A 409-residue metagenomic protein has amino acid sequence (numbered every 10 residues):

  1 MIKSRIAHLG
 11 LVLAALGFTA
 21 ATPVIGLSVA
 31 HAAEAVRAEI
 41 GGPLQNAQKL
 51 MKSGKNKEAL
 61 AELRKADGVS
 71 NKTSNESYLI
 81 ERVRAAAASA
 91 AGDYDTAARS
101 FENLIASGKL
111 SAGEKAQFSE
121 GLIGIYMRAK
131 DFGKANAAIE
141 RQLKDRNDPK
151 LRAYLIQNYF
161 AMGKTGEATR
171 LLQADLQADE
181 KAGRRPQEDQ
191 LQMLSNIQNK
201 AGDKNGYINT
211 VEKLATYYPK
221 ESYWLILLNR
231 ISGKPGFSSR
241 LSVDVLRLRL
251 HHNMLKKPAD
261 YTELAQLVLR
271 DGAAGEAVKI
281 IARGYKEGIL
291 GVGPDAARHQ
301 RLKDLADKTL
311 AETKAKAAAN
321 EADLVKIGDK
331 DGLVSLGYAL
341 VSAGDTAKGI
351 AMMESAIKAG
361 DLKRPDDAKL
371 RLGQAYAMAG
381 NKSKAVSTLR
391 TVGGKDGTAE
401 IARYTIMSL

Functional and structural regions predicted by a protein language model:
I2, I6-A14, F18-N103, S107-Q117 (+1 more regions): N-terminal leader/linker segments that initiate helical-solenoid repeat arrays
A33-V36, D67-T73, N103-A112, E140-D148 (+8 more regions): Solenoid-like repeat scaffolds
V36-Q45, S74-E81, S111-E120, D145-Y154 (+10 more regions): Generic helix N-cap/helix-start motif at coil->alpha-helix transitions
L50, A88, Y126, Y159 (+5 more regions): Residue at a conserved register position within TPR or TPR-like alpha-solenoid repeats
E62-R64, D95-I105, F132-L143, G166-A178 (+6 more regions): Alpha-helical repeat scaffolds
A91-L155: Surface-exposed, polar helix/loop patches in the mature regions of secreted/periplasmic/lumenal proteins that form
G328-L409: C-terminal soluble interaction/assembly domains
